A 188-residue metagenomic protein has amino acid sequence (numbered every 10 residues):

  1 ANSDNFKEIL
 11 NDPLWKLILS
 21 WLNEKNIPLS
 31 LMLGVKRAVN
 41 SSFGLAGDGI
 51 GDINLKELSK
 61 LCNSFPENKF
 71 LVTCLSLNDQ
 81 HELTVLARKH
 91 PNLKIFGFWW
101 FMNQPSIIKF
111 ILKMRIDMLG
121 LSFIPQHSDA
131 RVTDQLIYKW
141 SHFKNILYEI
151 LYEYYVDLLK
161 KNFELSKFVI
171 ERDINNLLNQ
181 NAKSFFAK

Functional and structural regions predicted by a protein language model:
A1-V72, N78-L93, I107-P125, F143 (+1 more regions): Histidine/acidic residue-rich metal-binding segments in metalloenzymes
M32, D129, A182: Conserved, mostly hydrophobic/aromatic
G34-A38, L75-L77, F98-M102, A130-R131: Active-site beta-loop-alpha junctions enriched in small/polar residues
F96-P105, H127, R131, L158-E171: A generic structural motif
L121-S122, Y138-K188: Mid-to-C-terminal alpha-helical segments outside catalytic/metal-binding sites
T133-L136: Short active-site-adjacent structural elements
